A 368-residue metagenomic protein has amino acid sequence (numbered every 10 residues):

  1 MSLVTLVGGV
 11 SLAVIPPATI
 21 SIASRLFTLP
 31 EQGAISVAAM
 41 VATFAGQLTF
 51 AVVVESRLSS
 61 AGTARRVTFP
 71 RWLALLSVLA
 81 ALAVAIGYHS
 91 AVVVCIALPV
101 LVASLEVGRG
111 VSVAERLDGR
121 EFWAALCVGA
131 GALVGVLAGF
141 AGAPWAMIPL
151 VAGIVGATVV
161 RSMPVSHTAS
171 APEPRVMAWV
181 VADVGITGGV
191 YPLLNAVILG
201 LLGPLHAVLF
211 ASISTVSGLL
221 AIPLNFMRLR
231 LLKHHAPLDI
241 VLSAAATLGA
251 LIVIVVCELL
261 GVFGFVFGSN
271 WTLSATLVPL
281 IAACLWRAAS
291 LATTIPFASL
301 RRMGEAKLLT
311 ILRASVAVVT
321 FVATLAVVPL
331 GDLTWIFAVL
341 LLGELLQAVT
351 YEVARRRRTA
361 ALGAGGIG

Functional and structural regions predicted by a protein language model:
M1-L48, A178-L205, T215, T320-L325 (+1 more regions): Signature of the first transmembrane helix
M1-V14, V160-V181, T350-G368: N-terminal membrane topogenesis motif
T5, G9, S36-A39, W72-L73 (+8 more regions): Residue-level recognition of transmembrane alpha-helices in multi-pass small-molecule transporters/permeases
I20, A42-T63, I213-I240, R301-R302: Helix-loop junctions and terminal segments of transmembrane helices in multi-pass membrane transport/translocation
L58-S60, L101-W123, K233-P237, A288-A314: Membrane-interface junctions at transmembrane-helix termini in multi-pass inner-membrane proteins
L75-V94, I254-V278: Short membrane-interface helical motifs at transmembrane helix boundaries in multi-pass membrane transporters
I96-A103, F122-S166, V319-V322, G331-R358: Hydrophobic alpha-helical transmembrane segments
E173-V184, A211, A236-V253, T276-L277 (+1 more regions): Membrane-water interface at loop-to-transmembrane-helix junctions
